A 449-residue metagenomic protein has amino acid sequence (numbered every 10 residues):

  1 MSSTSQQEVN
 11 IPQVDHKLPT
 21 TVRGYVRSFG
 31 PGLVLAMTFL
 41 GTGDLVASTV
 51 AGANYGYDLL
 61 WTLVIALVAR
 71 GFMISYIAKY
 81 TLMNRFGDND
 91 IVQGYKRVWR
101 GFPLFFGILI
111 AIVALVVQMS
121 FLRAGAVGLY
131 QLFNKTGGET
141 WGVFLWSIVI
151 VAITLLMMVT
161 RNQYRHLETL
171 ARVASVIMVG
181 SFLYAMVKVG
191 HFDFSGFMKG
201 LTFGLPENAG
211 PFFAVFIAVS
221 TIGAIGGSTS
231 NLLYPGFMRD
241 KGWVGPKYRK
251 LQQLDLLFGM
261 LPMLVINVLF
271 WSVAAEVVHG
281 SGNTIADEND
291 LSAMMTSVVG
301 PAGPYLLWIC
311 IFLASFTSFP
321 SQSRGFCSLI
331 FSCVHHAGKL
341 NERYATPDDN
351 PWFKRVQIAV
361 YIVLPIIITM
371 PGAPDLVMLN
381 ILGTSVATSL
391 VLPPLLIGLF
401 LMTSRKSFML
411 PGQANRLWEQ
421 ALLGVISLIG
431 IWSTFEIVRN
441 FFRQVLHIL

Functional and structural regions predicted by a protein language model:
M1-L45, I217, V244-K247, L251-F258: Membrane-interface "cap" regions at the ends of multi-pass membrane proteins
L35, T62-K96, F105-M119, S321: Juxtamembrane transmembrane-helix boundary signature
F72-M83, M238, L261-D290: Extracellular/periplasmic helix-exit of transmembrane alpha-helices
F102-G137, S315-C333, L376-V377, I431 (+1 more regions): Hydrophobic transmembrane alpha-helices that form the core helical bundles of multi-pass secondary transporters
V127, Q131-T136, V151-A174, A185-M186 (+3 more regions): Membrane-water interface regions at transmembrane-helix termini and the short interhelical loops of multi-pass membrane
F133-T160, V176-L183, D348-I367, L392-G398: Transmembrane alpha-helical segments of multi-pass small-molecule transport proteins
M158-V189, S385-V391, N415-Q420, V425-L428: Membrane-interface loop-to-helix entry segments
V176-N208, V215-P235, L395-F408, S433-V445: Hydrophobic alpha-helical segments and their helix-loop junctions in multi-pass secondary transporters
